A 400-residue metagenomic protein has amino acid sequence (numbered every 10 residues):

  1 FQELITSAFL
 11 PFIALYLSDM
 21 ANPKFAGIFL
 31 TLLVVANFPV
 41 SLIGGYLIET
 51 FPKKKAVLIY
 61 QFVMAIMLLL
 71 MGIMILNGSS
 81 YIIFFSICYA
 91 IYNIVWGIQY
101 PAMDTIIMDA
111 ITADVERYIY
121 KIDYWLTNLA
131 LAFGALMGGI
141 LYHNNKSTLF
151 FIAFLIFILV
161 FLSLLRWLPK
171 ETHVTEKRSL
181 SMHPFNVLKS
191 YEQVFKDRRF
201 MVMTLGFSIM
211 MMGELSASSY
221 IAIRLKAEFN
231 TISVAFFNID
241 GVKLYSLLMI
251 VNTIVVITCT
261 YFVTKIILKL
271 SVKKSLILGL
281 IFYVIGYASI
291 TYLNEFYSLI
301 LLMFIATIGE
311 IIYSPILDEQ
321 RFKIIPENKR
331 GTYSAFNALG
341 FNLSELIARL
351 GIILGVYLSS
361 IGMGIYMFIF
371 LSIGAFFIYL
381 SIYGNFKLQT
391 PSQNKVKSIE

Functional and structural regions predicted by a protein language model:
F1-V35, M201-G206, M210-A235: Helix-loop boundary and gating motifs at the non-cytosolic
P39-L76: Conserved MFS/SLC helix-loop-helix module at the cytosolic interface between two early adjacent transmembrane helices
V40-K53, T258-V272: Helix-to-loop junctions at the C-terminal end of transmembrane segments in multipass secondary transporters
F62-S79, I281-N294: C-terminal ends and interior cores of transmembrane alpha-helices in multi-pass membrane transporters/permeases
Y81-I98, Y297-I312: Hydrophobic core of transmembrane alpha-helices in multi-pass small-molecule transporters, especially MFS/SLC-type
A90-T127: Cytoplasmic helix-loop-helix junction between adjacent transmembrane helices in 12-TM secondary transporters
F161-S179, L380-N394: Helix-loop junctions on the cytosolic side of multi-pass membrane transporters, especially the intracellular loop
T172-T204, K395-E400: Juxtamembrane intracellular "pre-TM" segments in multi-pass secondary transporters
